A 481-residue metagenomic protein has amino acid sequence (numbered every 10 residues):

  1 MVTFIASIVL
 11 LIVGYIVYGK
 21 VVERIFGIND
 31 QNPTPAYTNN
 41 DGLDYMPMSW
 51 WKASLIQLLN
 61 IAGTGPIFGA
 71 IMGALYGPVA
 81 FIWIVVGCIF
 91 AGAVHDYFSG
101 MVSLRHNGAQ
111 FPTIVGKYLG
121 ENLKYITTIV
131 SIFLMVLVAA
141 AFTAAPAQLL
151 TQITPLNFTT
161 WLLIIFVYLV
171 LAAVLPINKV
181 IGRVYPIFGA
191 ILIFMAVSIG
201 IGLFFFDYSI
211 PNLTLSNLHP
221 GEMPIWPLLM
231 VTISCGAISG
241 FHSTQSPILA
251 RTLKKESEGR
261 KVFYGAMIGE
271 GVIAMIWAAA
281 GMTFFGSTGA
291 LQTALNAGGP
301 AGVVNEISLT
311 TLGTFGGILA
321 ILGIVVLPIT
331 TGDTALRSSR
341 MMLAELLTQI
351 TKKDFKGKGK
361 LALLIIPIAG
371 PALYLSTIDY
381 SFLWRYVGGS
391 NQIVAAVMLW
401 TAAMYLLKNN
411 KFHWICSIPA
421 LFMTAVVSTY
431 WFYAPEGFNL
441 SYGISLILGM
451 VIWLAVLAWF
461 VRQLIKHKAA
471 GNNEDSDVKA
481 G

Functional and structural regions predicted by a protein language model:
M1-G19, G73-S103, P112, S445-W453: Extracellular loop-to-transmembrane helix junctions
L10-I67, L228, K255-E258, K479-G481: Membrane-interface "cap" regions at the ends of multi-pass membrane proteins
L10-Y15, A91-N107, F111-L175, S234-I238 (+2 more regions): Helix-loop-helix module between adjacent transmembrane segments
K20-M46, G69-G73, P78-F81, V94-L123 (+5 more regions): Flexible loop linkers connecting adjacent transmembrane helices in multi-pass alpha-helical membrane transporters
K124-Y125, L162-L163, G265-A274, M282 (+4 more regions): Loop-to-transmembrane helix boundary motifs in multi-pass membrane proteins
A139-T143, A147-L163, A172-A173, L192-N217 (+2 more regions): Hydrophobic alpha-helical segments and their helix-loop junctions in multi-pass secondary transporters
P186-G189, M195-S243: Helix-loop-helix junctions that connect adjacent transmembrane segments in multi-pass membrane transporters
F204-N212, S257, G265-E306: Extracellular/periplasmic helix-exit of transmembrane alpha-helices
